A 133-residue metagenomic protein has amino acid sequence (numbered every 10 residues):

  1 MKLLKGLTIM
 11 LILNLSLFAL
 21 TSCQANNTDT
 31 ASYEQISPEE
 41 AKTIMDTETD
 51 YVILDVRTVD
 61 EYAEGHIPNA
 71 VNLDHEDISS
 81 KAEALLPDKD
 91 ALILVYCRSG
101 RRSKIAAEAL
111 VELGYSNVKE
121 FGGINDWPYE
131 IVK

Functional and structural regions predicted by a protein language model:
K2-T8, L17-E39, I44, Y51 (+2 more regions): Rhodanese-like catalytic fold shared by cysteine-dependent sulfurtransferases and DSP/PTP-type phosphatases
I12-N14: Non-catalytic accessory regions used for complex assembly or targeting
I53-D55: Hydrophobic beta-strand scaffold positions of dinucleotide-using enzymes
